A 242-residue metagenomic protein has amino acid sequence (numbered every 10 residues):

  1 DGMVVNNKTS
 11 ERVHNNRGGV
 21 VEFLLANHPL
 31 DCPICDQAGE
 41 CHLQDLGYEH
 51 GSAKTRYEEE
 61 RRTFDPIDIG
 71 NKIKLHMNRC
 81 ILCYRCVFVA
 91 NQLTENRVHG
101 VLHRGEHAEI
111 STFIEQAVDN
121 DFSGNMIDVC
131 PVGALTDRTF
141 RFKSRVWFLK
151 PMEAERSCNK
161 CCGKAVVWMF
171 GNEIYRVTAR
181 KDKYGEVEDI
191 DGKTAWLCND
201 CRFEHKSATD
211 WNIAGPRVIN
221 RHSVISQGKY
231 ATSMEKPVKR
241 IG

Functional and structural regions predicted by a protein language model:
G2-H28, I34-G242: N-terminal export/assembly segments and adjacent metallocofactor-ligating motifs of anaerobic energy-metabolism
